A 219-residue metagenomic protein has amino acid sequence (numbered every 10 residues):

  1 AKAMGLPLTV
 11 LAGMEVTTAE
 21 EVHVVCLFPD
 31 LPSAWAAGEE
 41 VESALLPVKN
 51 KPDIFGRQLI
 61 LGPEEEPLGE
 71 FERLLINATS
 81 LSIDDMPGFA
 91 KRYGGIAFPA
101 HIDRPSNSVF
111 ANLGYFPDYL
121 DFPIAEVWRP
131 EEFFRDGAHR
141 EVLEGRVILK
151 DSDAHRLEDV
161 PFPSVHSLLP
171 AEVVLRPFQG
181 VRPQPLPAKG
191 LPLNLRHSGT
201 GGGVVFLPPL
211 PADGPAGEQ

Functional and structural regions predicted by a protein language model:
A1-A34, L75, Y93-I96, D103-Q219: Charged catalytic cores and adjacent phosphate/nucleic-acid-binding surfaces used for phosphate/nucleic-acid chemistry
F28-E72: Active-site gating loops and adjacent loop-to-helix segments of metal-dependent hydrolytic enzymes
W35-V41, P87-G88, E131-F133: Short charge-dense sequence patches
A44-I54, G95-H101, V142-E144: Phosphate-binding glycine-rich loops and adjacent basic patches that engage nucleotide phosphates, nucleic-acid
R57-L61, D84-K91, N107-N112: A broad, low-specificity signal for short, low-complexity segments enriched in glycine/proline and polar/charged
P67, F71-D103: Internal catalytic-core helix/loop-beta-alpha segment that presents or stabilizes conserved functional determinants
